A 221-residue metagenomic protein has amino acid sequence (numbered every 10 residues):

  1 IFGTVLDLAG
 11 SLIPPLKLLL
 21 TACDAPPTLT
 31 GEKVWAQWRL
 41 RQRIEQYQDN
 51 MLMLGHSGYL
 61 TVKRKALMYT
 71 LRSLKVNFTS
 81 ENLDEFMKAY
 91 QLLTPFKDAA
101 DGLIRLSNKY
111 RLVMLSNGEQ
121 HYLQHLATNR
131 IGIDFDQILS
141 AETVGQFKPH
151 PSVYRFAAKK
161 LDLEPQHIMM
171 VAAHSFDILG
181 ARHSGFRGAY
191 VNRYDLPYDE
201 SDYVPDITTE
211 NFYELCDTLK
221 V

Functional and structural regions predicted by a protein language model:
I1-K97: N-terminal helical cap/lid subdomain that shapes the substrate entry/recognition surface in HAD-like hydrolases
S11-L12, D98, A127, A181: Residues at alpha-helix caps and immediate loop-helix transition turns in enzyme cores, especially N- and C-cap
D24-P27, K75-F78, Y110, M114 (+3 more regions): Secondary-structure boundary/capping signal
R64, F96, A100, P151-R155: Short, well-ordered alpha-helical scaffold segments within catalytic/effector domains
D98-K109: Catalytic-core regions built around general acid/base machinery
I104, L115-V221: Asp-based, Mg2+/Mn2+-dependent phosphohydrolase catalytic module
K109-Y110, G185: Glycine-centered short loops/turns at secondary-structure junctions
